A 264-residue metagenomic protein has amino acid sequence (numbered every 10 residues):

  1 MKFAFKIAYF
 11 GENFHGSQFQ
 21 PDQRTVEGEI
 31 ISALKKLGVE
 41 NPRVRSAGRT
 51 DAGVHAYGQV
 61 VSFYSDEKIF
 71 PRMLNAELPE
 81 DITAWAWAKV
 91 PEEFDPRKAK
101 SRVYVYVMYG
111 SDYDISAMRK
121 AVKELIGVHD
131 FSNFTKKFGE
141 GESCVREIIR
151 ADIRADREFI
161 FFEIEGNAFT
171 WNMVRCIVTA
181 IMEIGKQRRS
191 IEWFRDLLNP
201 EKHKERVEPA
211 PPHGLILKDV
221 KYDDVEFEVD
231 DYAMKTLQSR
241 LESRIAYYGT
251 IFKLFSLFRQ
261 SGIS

Functional and structural regions predicted by a protein language model:
M1-S264: Structured-RNA-binding interfaces characteristic of tRNA pseudouridine synthases
